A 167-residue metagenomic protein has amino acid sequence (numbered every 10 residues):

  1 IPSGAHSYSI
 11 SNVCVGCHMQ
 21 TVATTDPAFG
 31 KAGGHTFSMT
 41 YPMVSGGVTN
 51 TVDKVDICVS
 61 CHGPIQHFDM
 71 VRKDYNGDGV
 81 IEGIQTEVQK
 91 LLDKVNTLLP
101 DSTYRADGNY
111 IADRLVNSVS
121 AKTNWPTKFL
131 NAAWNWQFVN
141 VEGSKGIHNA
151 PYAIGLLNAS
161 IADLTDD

Functional and structural regions predicted by a protein language model:
I1-D167: C-type cytochrome heme-c attachment and multiheme electron-transfer modules
